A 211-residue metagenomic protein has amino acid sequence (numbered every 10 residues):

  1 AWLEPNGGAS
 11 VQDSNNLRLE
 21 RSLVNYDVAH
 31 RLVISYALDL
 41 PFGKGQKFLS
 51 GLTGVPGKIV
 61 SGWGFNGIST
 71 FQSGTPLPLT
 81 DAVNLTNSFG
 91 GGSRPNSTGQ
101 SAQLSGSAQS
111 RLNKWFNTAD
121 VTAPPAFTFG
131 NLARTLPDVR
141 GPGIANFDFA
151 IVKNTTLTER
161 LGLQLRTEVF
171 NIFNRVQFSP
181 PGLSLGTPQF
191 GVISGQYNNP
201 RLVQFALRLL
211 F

Functional and structural regions predicted by a protein language model:
A1-F211: Short, solvent-exposed micro-motifs at the edges of structured domains
